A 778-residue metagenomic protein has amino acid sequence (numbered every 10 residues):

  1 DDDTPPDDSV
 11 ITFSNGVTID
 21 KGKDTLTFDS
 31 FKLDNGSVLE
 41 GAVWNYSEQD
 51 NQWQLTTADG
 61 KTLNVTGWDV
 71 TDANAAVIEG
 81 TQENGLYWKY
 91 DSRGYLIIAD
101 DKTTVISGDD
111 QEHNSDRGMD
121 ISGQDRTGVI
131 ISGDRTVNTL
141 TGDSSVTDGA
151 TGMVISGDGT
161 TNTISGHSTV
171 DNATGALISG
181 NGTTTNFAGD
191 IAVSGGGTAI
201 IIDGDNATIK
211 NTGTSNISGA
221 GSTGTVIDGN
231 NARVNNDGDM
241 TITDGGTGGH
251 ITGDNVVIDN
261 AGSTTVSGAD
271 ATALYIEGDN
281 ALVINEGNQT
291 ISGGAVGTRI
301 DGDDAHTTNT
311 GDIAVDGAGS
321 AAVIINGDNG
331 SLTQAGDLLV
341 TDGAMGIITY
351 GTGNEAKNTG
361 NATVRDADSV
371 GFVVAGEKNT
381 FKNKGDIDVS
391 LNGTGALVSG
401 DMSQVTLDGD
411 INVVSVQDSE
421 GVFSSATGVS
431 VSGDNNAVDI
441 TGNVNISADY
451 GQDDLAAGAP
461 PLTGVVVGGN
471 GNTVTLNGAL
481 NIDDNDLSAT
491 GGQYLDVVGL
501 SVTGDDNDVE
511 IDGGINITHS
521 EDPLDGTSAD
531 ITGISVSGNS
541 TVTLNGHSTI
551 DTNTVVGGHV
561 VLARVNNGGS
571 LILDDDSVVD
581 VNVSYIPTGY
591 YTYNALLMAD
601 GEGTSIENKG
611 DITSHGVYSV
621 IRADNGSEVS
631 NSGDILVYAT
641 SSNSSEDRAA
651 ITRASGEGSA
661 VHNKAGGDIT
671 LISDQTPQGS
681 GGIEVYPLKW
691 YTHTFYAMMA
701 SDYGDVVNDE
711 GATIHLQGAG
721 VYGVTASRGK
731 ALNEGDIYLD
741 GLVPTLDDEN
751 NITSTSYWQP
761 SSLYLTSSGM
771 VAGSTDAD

Functional and structural regions predicted by a protein language model:
D1-D778: Long, low-complexity, polar and repeat-rich extracellular regions of very large Gram-negative surface proteins
